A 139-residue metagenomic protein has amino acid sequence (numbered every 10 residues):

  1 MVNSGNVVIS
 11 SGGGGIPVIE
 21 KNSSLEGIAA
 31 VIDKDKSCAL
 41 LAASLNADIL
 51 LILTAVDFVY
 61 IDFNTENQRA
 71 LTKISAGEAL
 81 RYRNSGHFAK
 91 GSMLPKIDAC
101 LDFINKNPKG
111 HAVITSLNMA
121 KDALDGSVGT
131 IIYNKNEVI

Functional and structural regions predicted by a protein language model:
M1-I139: C-terminal catalytic "cap/lid" subdomain
